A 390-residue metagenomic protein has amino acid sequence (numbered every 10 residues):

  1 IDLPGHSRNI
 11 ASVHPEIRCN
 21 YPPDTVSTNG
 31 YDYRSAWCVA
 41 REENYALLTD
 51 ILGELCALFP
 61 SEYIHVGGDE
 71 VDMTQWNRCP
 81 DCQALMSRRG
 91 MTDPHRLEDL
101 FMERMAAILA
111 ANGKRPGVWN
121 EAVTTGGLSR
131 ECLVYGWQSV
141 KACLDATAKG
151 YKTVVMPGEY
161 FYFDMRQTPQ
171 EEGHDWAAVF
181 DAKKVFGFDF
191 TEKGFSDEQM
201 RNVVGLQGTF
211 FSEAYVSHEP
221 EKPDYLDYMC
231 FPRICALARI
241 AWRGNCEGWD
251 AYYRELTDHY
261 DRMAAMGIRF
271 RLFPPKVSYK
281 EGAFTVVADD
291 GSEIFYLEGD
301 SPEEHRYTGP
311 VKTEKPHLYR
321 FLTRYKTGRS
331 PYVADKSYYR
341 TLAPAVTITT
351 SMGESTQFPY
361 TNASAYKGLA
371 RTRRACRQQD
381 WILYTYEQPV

Functional and structural regions predicted by a protein language model:
G5-A46, T74-D99: Aromatic- and acidic-residue-enriched carbohydrate-binding clefts of CAZyme catalytic domains
D50-G53, A57-Y135, V140-T147: Gly/Pro-rich turn-and-neighbor structural signature
P116-E121, L128-C132, Q138-T285: Flexible, acidic glycine-rich loops studded with aromatic residues
S292-S301: Change to "...patches in solvent-exposed regions of secreted, membrane-anchored, or virion-exposed structural
S301-H317: Short, solvent-exposed S/T- and G/P-enriched segments that are highly enriched in secreted/extracellular and lumenal
K326-A334: Short, exposed coil/turn segments at beta-strand boundaries within extracellular/luminal domains
A334-P389: Disordered, acidic Ser/Thr/Pro-rich linker "stalks" and the adjacent N-terminal cap of the next globular domain
